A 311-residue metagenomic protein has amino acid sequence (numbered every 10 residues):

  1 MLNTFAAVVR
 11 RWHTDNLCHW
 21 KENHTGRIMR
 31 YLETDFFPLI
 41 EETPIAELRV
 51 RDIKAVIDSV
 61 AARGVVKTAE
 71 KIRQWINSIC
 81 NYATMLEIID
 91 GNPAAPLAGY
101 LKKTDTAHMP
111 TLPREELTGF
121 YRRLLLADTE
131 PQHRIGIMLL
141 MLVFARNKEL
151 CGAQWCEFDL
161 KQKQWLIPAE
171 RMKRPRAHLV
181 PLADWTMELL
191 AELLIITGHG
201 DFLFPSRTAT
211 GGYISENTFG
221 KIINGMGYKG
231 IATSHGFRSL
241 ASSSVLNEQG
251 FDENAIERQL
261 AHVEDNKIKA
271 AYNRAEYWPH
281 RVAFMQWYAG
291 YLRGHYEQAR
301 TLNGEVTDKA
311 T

Functional and structural regions predicted by a protein language model:
M1-R63, I79-Y82: Basic/aromatic-enriched alpha-helical hairpins
F5, V9, K21-H24, I28 (+11 more regions): Hydrophobic (often cysteine-bearing) scaffold residues that line and stabilize catalytic clefts of nucleotide/cofactor
V60-W75, M85, I89-G152, K161 (+4 more regions): Basic, Lys/Arg- and aromatic-enriched nucleic-acid-binding interface segment
M85, M138, L142-E149, T218 (+2 more regions): C-terminal catalytic core of tyrosine-transesterase DNA break-rejoin enzymes
K103, T111, L166-P175, M187 (+2 more regions): Catalytic-site neighborhood detector that most strongly recognizes the C-terminal catalytic loop/helix of tyrosine
P113-T118, Q162, P181-G230, L240-A241 (+2 more regions): Active-site/catalytic core of tyrosine-dependent DNA strand-transfer enzymes
T301-K309: Short hydrophobic short-linear motifs embedded in intrinsically disordered terminal tails or helical linkers
